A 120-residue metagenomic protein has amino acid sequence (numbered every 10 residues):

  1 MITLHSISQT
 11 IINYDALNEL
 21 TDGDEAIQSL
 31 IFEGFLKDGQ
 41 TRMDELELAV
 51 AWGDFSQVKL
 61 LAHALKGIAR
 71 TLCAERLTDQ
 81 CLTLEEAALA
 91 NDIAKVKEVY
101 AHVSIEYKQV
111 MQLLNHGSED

Functional and structural regions predicted by a protein language model:
M1-D120: Two-component system phosphorelay core
